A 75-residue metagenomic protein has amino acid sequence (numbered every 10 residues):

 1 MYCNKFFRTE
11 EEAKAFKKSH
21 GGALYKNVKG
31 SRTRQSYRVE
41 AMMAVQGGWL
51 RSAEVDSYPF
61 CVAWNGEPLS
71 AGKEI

Functional and structural regions predicted by a protein language model:
Y2-K26, S31-E40, G48, E67 (+1 more regions): A short, charged, amphipathic alpha-helix used as a generic interaction element across diverse proteins
G47, D56: An acidic-aromatic pocket/loop used at catalytic or ligand-binding sites
R51-S52: Short proline/glycine-enriched turn/loop segments at secondary-structure junctions
Y58-G66: C-terminal edge-of-domain segments
